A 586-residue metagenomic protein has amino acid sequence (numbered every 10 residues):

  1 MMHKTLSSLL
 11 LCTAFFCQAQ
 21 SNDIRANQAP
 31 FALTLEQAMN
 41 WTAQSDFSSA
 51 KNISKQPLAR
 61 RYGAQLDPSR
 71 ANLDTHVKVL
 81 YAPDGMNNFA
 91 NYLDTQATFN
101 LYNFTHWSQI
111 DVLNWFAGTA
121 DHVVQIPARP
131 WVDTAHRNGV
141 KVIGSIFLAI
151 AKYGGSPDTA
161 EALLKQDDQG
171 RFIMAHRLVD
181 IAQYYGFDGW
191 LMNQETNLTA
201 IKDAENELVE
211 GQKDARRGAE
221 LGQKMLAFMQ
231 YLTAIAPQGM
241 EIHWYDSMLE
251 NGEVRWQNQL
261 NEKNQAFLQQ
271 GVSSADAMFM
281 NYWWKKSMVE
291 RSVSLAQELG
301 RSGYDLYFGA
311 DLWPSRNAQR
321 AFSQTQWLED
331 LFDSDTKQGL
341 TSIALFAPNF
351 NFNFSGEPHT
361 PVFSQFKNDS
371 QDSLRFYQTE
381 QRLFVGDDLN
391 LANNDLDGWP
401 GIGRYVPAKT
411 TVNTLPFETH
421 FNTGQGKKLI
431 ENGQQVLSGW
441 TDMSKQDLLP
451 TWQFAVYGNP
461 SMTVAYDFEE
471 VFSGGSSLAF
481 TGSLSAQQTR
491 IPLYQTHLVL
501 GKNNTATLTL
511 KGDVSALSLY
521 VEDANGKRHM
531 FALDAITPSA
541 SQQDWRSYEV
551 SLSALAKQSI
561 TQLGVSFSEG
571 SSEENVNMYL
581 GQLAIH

Functional and structural regions predicted by a protein language model:
Q20-F99, N103-W107: N-terminal module-boundary/linker segments of secreted carbohydrate-active enzymes
D23-A50, L306, A310-G458: Substrate-binding cleft of secreted/luminal carbohydrate-active enzymes
A71-R291: Chitinase-like catalytic core of GlcNAc-active glycosidases
L113, L563, G581-I585: Extracellular beta-strand elements of beta-rich domains used for carbohydrate recognition/degradation or cell-matrix
G439, L478, R490-S518, R546-S551 (+1 more regions): Extra-cytoplasmic beta-strand recognition segments
S461-R490: Short carbohydrate-recognition loop motifs
K527-S559: Extracellular carbohydrate recognition and processing domains and analogous Trp-centered ligand-binding platforms
V565-E573: Short beta-strand-plus-loop segments that form exposed binding edges in beta-rich domains
